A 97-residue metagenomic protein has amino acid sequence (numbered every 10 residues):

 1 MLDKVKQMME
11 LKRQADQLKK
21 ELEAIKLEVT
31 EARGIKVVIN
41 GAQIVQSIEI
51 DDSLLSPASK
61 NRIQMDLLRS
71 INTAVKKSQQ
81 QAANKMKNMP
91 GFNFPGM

Functional and structural regions predicted by a protein language model:
M1, A42, S53-L54, N88: Acidic/proline-rich low-complexity IDRs
M1-E28, K76-M97: Long amphipathic alpha-helical segments used for membrane anchoring, targeting, substrate engagement, or oligomerization
L27, E31-S47: N-terminal intrinsically disordered, cationic/polar leader segments that include organellar targeting peptides
I48-K60: A short interface-forming secondary-structure element
L55-S56, Q64, N93-P95: Generic, ordered loop/turn and secondary-structure boundary motif
K60-N84: Active-site- and interface-proximal helix/loop "cap" or "latch" segments in soluble metabolic and energy-transducing
